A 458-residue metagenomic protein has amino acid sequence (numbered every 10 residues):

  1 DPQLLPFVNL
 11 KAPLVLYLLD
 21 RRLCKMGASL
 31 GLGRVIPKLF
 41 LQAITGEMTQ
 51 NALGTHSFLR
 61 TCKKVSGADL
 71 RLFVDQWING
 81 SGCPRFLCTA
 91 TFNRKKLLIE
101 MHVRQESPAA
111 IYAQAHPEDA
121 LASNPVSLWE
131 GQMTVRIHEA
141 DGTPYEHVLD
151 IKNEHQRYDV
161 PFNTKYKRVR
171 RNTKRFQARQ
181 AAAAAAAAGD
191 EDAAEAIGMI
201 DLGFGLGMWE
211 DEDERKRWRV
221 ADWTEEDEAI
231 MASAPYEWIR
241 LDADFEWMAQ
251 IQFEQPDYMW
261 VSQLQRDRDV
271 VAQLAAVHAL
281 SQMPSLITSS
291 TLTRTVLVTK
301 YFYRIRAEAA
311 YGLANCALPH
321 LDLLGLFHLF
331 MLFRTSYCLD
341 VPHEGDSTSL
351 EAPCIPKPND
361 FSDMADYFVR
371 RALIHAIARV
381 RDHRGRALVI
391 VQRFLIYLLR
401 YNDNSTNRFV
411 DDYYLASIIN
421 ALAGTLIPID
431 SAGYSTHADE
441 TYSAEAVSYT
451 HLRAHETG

Functional and structural regions predicted by a protein language model:
D1-R104, A110-Y112: Amphipathic alpha-helical substructures
F86, T91-R219, P235-R240: Beta-strand-rich binding/interaction modules
W260-R268, T293-Y301, F327-P342, I355-D363 (+2 more regions): HEAT/HEAT-like alpha-solenoid repeats
Q265-Q273, Y301-A309, D322, S362-R370 (+4 more regions): Helix-start/N-cap signature of alpha-helical segments
H278, Y311, H375, S417-N420: Residue-level signature of alpha-solenoid helical repeat scaffolds
Q282-M283, N315-H320, R379-R384, A421-A432: Residue-level signature of the C-terminal ends
I287-T295, D322-L332, R386-F394, A432-E445: Short sequence/structural elements of tandem HEAT/ARM alpha-solenoid repeats
T450-T457: Conserved small/polar residues in nucleotide/adenosyl-binding loops
